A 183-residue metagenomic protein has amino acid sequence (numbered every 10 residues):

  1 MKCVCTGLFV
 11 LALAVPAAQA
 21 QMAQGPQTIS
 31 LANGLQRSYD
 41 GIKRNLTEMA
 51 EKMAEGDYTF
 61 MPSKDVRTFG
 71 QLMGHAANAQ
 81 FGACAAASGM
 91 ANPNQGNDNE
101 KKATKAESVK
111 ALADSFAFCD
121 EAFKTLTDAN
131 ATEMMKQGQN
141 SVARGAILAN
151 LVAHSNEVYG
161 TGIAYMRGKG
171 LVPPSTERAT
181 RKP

Functional and structural regions predicted by a protein language model:
C5-P16: Bacterial N-terminal signal peptides
P26-Y39: N-terminal beta-strand motif that seeds the catalytic metal site of vicinal oxygen chelate
Q36-D40, R44-T47, D57-N97, K136-P183: Short, contiguous alpha-helical
A54-Y58, S88, K124, D128-A131: Short, flexible helix-adjacent loops and helix caps
E100-K136, V142-Y159: Acidic/histidine-rich alpha-helical segments that form the ligand environment of transition-metal centers
